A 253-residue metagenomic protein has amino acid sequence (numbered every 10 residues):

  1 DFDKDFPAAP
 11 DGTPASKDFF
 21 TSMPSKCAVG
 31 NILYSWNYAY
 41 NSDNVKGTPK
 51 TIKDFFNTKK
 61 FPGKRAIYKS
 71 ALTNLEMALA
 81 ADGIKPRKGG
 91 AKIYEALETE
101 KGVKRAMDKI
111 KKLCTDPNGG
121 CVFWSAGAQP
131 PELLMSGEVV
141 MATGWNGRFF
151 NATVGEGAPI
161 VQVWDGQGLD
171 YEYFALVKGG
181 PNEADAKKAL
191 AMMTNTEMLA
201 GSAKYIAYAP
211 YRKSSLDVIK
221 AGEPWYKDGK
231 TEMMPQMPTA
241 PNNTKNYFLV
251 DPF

Functional and structural regions predicted by a protein language model:
D1-P131: Extracytoplasmic ligand-binding site segments that recognize negatively charged/polar headgroups
A15, F61-K64, T115-G119, G137-V140 (+2 more regions): Loop/turn elements at helix/coil->beta-strand transitions in domains of secreted/extracellular proteins
W36-Y38, D43-K46, A71-L75, G147-N151 (+3 more regions): Solvent-exposed loop/turn segments at secondary-structure junctions within structured extracellular/periplasmic domains
T58-K59, A81, L113-D116, L133 (+5 more regions): Structured segments of extracytoplasmic/periplasmic soluble domains in secreted or envelope-associated proteins
Y68-K69, N146, I206: Short secondary-structure boundary segments
N118-G179, S214-K227: Extracytoplasmic/periplasmic substrate-binding proteins
G168, E172, L176-N243: Mature extracytoplasmic/periplasmic domains
A240-F253: Structural signal for terminal/edge beta-strands and the immediately following C-terminal loop/tail that closes
